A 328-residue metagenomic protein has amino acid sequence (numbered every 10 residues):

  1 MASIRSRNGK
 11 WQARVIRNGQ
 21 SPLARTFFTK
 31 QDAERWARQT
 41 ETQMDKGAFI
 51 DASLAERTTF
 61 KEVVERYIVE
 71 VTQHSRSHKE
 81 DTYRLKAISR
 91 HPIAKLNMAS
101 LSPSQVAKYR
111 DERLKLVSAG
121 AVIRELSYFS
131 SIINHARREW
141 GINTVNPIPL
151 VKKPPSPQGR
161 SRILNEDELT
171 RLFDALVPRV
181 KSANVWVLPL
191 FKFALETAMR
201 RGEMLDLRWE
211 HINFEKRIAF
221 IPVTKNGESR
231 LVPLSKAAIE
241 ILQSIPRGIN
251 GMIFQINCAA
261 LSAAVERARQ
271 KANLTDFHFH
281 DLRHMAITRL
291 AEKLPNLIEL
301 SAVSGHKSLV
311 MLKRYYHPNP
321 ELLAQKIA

Functional and structural regions predicted by a protein language model:
M1-F28: Short, Arg/Lys-rich segments that mark the N-terminal edge of DNA/RNA- and chromatin-recognition modules
S3, L23-T29, E56, E65-T144 (+4 more regions): N-terminal core-binding DNA-recognition domain of tyrosine site-specific recombinases/integrases
G9-V15, I221, V232-L234: Short beta-strand motif preference
F28-D45: A short, charged, amphipathic alpha-helix used as a generic interaction element across diverse proteins
A119-I123, S127, R138, I142-V145 (+5 more regions): Basic, Lys/Arg- and aromatic-enriched nucleic-acid-binding interface segment
R138, P189-K192, E196-E203, R267 (+3 more regions): C-terminal catalytic core of tyrosine-transesterase DNA break-rejoin enzymes
I163, V223-G227, A237-I239, A259 (+2 more regions): Catalytic-site neighborhood detector that most strongly recognizes the C-terminal catalytic loop/helix of tyrosine
D167, S235-T275: Active-site/catalytic core of tyrosine-dependent DNA strand-transfer enzymes
